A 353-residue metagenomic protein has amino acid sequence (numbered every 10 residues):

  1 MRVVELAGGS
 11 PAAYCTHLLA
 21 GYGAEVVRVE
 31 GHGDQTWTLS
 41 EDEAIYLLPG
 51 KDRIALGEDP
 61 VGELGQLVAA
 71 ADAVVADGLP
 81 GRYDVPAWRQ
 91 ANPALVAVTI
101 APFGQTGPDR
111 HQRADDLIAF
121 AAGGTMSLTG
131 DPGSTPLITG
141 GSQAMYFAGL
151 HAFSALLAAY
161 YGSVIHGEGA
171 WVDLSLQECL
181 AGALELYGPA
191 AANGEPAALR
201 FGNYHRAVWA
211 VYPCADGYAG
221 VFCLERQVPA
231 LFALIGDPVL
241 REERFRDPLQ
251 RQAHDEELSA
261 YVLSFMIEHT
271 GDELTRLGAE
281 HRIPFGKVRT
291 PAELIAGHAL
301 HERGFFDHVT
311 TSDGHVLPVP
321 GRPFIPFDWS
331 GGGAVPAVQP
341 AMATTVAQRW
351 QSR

Functional and structural regions predicted by a protein language model:
M1-I165, Y261, V338-R353: N-terminal helix-loop segment corresponding to the beta1-alpha1 unit of nucleotide/adenylate-binding folds
P102-G104, L176-A181, D216, L224-Q227 (+1 more regions): Glycine-rich beta-alpha junction loops
Q105, G133-Q143, V164-L180, A198-Y204 (+1 more regions): Conserved Rossmann-fold dehydrogenase catalytic segment
G140, T310-R353: Flexible, small-/acidic-enriched active-site or ligand-binding loops
G149-G169, L186-A192, F232-V239: Oxidoreductase and adenylate-handling cofactor-binding alpha/beta cores
A181-R200: Active-site-adjacent elements of ketosynthase-type condensing enzymes
V208-H281, F285, V346-R349: Aromatic-enriched alpha-helical interface/lid elements that frame and gate functional surfaces
A279-L300: Conserved PLP cofactor-binding pocket of PLP-dependent enzymes
